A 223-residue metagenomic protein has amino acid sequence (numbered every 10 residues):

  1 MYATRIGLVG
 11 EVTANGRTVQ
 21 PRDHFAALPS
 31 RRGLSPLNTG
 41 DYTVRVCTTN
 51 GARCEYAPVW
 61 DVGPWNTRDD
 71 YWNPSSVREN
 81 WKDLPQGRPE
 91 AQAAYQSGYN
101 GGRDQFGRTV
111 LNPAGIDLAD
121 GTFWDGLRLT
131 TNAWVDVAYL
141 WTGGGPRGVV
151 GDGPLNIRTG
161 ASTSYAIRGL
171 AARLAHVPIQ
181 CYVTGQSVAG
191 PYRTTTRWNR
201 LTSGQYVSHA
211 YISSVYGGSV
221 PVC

Functional and structural regions predicted by a protein language model:
M1-N156: Secreted/periplasmic proteins
R31-R32, S162-A166, T195: Short, solvent-exposed loop/turn positions at domain surfaces that link secondary-structure elements or cap domain
T49-R53, T163-S164, R168: A short, structured loop/turn motif at beta-sheet edges
C54-P58, W134, L170, H176 (+1 more regions): Well-ordered beta-strand positions in beta-sheet-rich domains
G63-W72, S213-C223: Short, surface-exposed linear segments at secondary-structure transitions and domain or protein termini
T131-A133, A138-G145, Y182, L201 (+2 more regions): Low-complexity, Gly/Ser/Thr/Pro-rich intrinsically disordered linker/tail segments
W141-T159, G169-R173, V183, G218-C223: SH3-family beta-barrel domains
A171-V215: SH3/SH3-like beta-barrel superfamily modules
